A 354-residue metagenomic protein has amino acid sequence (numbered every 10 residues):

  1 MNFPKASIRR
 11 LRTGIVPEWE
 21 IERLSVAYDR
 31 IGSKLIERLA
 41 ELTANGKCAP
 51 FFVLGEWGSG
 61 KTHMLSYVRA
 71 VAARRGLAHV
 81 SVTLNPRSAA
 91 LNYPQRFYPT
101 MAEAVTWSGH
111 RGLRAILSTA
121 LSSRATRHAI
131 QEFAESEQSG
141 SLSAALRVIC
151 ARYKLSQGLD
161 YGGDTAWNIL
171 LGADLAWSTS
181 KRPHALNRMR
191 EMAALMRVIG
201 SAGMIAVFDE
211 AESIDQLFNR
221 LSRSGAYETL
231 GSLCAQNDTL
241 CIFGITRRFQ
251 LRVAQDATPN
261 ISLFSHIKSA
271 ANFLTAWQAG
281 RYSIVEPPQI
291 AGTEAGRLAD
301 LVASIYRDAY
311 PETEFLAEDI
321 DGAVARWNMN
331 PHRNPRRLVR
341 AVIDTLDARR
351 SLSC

Functional and structural regions predicted by a protein language model:
M1-A49, R350-C354: A short, basic N-terminal segment
N2, L171-I320: The catalytic "switch" region of P-loop NTPases
G14, K47-F52, G76-V80, S201-D215: Glycine-rich, often proline-containing surface loops adjacent to acidic residues and nearby aromatics that form
P17-I21, E212-Q216, V324: Glycine- and acidic
K34, R38, M64-V71, R96-A104 (+2 more regions): Alpha-helical scaffold elements adjacent to nucleotide-binding pockets in ATP/GTP-utilizing enzyme cores
A40-A44, A73, R197-G200, A235: Residue-level signal for alpha-helix termini/capping positions
P50-S59, H63-I199, Y310, N330-S353: P-loop NTPase nucleotide-binding core
